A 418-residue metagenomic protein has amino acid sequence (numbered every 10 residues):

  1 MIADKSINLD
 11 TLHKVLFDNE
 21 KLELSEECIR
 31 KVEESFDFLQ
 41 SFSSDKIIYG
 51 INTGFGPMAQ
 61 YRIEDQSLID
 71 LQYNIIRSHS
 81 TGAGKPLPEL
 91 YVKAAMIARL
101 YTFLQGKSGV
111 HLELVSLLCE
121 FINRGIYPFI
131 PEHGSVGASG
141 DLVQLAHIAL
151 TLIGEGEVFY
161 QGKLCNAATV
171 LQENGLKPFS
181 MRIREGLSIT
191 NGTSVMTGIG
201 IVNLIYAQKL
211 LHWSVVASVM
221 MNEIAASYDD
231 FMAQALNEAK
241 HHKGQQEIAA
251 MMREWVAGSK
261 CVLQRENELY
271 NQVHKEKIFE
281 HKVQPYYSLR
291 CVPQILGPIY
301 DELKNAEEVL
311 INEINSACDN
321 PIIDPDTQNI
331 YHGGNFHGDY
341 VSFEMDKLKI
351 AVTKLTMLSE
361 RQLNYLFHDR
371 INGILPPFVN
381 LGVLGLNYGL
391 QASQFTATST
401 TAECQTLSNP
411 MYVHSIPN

Functional and structural regions predicted by a protein language model:
M1-D45: N- or domain-start disorder-to-order transition segments that initiate the globular core
F17, K21, S44, I76-T81 (+11 more regions): Generic secondary-structure signature for well-ordered alpha-helical cores
C28-I47, L117-E132, N174-F179, R184 (+1 more regions): Short, hydrophobic/aliphatic alpha-helical segments
P57-Q72: Glycine-rich loop at the start of a catalytic domain that most often binds anionic cofactors/ligands
S80, G84, P88, A94-H242: Active-site cavity-forming subdomains of large catalytic enzyme subunits
N222-M357: Accessory "access/gating" subregions that flank catalytic or transport cores
H337-N418: C-terminal catalytic subdomain
